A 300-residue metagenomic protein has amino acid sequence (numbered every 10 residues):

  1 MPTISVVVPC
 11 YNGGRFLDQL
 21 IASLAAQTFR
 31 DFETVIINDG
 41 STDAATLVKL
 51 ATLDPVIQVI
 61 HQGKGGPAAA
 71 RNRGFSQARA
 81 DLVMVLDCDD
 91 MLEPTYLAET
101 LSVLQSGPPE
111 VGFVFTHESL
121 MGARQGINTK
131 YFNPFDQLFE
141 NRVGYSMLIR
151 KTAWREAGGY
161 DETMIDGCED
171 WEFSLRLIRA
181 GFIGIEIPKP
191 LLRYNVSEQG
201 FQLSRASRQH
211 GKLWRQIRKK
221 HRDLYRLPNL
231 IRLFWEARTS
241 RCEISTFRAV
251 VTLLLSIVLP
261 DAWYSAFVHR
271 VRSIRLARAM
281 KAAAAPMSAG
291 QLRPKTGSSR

Functional and structural regions predicted by a protein language model:
M1-S23: N-proximal low-complexity "stem/linker" segments adjacent to membrane-targeting elements
A22-D31: Short, acidic, metal-binding catalytic loop of nucleotide-sugar glycosyltransferases
R30, N38-L47, D87: A conserved acidic beta->alpha catalytic loop
Q62-A78: Glycine-rich, basic loop-to-helix element that forms the pyrophosphate-binding segment of sugar-nucleotide handling
V83: Short aromatic/hydrophobic "clamp" motif used to bind/position activated sugar donors
T95-I127: Conserved donor NDP-sugar-binding/catalytic core segment of glycosyltransferases
D166-L175: Acidic donor-binding loop at a coil-to-helix junction in glycosyltransferase catalytic cores that engages
K189-P190, Y194, L203-I231: Catalytic core of nucleotide-sugar-dependent glycosyltransferases
